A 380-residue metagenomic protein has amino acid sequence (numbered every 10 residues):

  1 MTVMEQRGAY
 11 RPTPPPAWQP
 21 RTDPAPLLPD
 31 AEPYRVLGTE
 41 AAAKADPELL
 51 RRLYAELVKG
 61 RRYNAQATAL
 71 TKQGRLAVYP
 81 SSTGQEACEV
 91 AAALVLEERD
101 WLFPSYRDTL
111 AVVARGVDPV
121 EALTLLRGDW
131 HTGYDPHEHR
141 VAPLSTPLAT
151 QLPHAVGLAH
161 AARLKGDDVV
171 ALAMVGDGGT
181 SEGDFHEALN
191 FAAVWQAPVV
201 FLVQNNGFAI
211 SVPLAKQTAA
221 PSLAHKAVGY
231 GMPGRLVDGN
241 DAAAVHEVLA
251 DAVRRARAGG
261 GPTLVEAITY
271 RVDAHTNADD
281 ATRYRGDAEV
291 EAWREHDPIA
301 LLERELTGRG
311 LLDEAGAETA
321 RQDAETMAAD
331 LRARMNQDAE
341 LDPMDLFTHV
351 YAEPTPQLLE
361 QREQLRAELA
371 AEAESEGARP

Functional and structural regions predicted by a protein language model:
M1-A87, D273, T282, D287-P380: Conserved acidic/glycine
A25-L27, A92-V95, R255-A256: A general structural signal for short secondary-structure junctions and capping/turn motifs
G38, P104, L236-D238: Structural signal for conserved beta-strand scaffold positions within catalytic alpha/beta enzyme cores
A41-A42, T109, N206-A209: A short, flexible beta-alpha/helix-coil linker loop
R62-A65, A69-W195, P213-A219, A224 (+1 more regions): Cofactor-binding active-site loop characterized by glycine-rich and histidine/acidic residues
Y106, A267-T269, V350: A general secondary-structure junction signal
V120, A243-H246, M344: Residues in well-ordered alpha-helical elements
P147-Q337: Glycine-rich ThDP/TPP pyrophosphate-binding loop and its adjacent helix/strand module within ThDP-dependent enzymes
